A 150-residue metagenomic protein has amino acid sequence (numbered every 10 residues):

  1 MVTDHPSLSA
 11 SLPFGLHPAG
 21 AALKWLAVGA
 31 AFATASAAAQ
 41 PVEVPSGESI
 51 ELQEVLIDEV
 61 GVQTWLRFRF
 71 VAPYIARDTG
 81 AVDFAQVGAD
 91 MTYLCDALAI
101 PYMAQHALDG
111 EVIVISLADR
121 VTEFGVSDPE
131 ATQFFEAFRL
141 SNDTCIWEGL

Functional and structural regions predicted by a protein language model:
M1-A19: N-terminal secretory signal peptides that target proteins for export/translocation
A22-A33: Bacterial N-terminal signal peptides
A35-A39: Sec/Tat signal peptide C-region and signal peptidase I cleavage site
Q40-I57: Short N-terminal segments immediately surrounding and downstream of signal-peptide cleavage
P45-G47, G61-W65, D90, L108-V112: Extracytoplasmic
T64-A72: Short, aliphatic-rich beta-strand segments
V71-V114: Mature extracytoplasmic domains of secretory-pathway proteins
L108-L150: Polar/charged, Gly/Pro-rich intrinsically disordered segments
